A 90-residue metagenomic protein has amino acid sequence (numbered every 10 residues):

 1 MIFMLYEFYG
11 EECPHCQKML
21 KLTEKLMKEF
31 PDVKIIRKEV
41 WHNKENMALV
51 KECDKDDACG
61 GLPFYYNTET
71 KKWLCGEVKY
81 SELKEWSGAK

Functional and structural regions predicted by a protein language model:
M1-I35: Local sequence-structure signature of Cys/Sec-based thiol-disulfide redox active-site neighborhoods
E11-C13, H42-N43, K71-W73: Solvent-exposed loop/turn segments at secondary-structure junctions within structured extracellular/periplasmic domains
C13-C16, C53, C59, C75: Disulfide-bonded cysteines in secreted/extracellular proteins and peptides
R37-W41: Residue-level recognition of beta-strand->loop/alpha-helix junctions
H42-N46, Y80-L83: A short acidic, often aromatic-flanked loop/helix-cap motif at beta-alpha or helix-coil junctions that lines enzyme
N43-G60: Short Fe-S-cluster ligation motifs
G61, Y66-K90: Non-catalytic, surface beta->alpha helical segment in thiol-disulfide oxidoreductase systems
